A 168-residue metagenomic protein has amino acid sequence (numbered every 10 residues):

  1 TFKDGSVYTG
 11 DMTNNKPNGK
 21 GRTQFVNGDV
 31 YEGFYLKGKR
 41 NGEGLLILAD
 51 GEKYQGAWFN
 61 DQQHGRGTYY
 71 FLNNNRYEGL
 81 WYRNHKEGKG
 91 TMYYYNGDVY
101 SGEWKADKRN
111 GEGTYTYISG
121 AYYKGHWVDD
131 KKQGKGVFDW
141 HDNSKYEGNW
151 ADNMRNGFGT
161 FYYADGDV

Functional and structural regions predicted by a protein language model:
F2, V7-P17, V30-N41, K53-H64 (+5 more regions): Conserved anchor residues at repeat-unit boundaries in beta-strand-based tandem repeats, strongest for the MORN repeat
